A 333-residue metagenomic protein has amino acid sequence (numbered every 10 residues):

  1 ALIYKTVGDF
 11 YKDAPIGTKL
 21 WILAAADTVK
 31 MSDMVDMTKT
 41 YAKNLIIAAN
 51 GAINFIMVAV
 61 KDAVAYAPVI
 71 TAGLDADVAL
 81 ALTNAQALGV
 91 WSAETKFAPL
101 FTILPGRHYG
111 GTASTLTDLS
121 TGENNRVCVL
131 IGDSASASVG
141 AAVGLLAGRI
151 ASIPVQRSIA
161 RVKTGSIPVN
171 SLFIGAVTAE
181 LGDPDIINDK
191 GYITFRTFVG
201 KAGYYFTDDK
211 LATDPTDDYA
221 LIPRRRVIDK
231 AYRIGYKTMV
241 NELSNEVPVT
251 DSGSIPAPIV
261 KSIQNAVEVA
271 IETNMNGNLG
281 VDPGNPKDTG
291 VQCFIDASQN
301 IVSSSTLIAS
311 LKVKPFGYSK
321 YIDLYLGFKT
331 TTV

Functional and structural regions predicted by a protein language model:
A1-K43: Extended assembly-interface regions of large multimeric machines
L23, M57, K312: Residues in well-ordered beta-strands of folded domains
A26, D62, K210, V313-G317: A broadly conserved detector of short glycine/acidic/proline-rich loop/turn motifs that flank catalytic sites and bind
D36-N44, C293-D296, A309: Short alpha-helical segments and helix-capping/turn motifs at coil-helix boundaries
T40-V247, D282-P286: A glycine- and small-residue-enriched flexible loop/hinge signal that marks low-structured segments
R224-I295: Acidic, low-complexity glycine/serine/threonine-rich segments
D296-V333: C-terminal edge-of-domain segments
